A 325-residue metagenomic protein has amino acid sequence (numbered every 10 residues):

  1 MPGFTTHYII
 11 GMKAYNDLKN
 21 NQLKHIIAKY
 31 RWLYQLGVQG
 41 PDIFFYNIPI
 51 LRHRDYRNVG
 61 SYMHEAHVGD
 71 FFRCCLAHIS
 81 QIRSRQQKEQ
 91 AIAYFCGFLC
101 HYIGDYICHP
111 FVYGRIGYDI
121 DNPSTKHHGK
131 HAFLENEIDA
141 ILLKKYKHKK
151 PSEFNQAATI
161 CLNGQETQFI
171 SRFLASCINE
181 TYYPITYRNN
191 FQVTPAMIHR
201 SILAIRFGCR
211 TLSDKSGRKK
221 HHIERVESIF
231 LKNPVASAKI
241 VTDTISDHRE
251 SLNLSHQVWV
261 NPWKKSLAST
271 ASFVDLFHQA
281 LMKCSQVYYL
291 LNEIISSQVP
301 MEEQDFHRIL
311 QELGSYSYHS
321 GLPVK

Functional and structural regions predicted by a protein language model:
M1-G97, Y102-K325: N-terminal leader/auxiliary helical segments
